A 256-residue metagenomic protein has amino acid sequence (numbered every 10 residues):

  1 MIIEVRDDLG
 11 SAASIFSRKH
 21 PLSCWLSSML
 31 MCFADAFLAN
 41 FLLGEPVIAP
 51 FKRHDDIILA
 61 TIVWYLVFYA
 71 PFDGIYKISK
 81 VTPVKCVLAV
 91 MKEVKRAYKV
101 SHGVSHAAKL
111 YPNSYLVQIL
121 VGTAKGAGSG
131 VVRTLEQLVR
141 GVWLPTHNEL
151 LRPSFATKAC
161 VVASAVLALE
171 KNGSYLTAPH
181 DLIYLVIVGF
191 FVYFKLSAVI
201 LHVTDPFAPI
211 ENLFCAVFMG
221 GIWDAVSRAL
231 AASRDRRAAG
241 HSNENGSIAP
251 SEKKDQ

Functional and structural regions predicted by a protein language model:
M1, A60-V67: Hydrophobic cores of alpha-helical transmembrane segments in multi-pass inner/ER membrane proteins, independent
M1-F33, F37-V47: The feature marks the first
S23-C24, K52-L59, K80-E93, P153-T157: Cytoplasmic-side transmembrane-helix entry/capping segments in multi-pass membrane proteins
L26, A49-I62, L116-A124: Structural signature of hydrophobic alpha-helical transmembrane segments
S28, C32, F37-I57, E136-L151: Extended, folded domain segments that form the structural surfaces/walls around functional sites
F37-E45, Y69-I78: Transmembrane alpha-helix boundary signature
V63, A70-T146: Membrane-proximal helix-loop-helix units in multi-pass membrane proteins
N113-Q256: C-terminal transmembrane helix-loop-helix hairpin of multi-pass membrane proteins
